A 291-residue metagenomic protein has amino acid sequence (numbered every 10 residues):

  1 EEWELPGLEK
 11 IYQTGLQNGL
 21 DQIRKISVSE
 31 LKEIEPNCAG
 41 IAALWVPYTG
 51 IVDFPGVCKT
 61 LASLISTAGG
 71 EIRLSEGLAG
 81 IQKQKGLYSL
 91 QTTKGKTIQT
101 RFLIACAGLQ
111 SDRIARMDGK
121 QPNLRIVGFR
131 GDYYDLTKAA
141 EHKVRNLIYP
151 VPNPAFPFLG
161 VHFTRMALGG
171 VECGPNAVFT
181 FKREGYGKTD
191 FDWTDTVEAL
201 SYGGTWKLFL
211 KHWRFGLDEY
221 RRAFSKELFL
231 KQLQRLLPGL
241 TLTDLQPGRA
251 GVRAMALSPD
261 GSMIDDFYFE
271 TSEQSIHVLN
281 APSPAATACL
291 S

Functional and structural regions predicted by a protein language model:
E1-E30, I34, G40, G160-V161 (+2 more regions): Dinucleotide-binding Rossmann-like beta1-alpha1 core, especially the glycine-rich loop that anchors the ADP
W3-P6, I34-I41, Q82-S89, I98 (+1 more regions): A short, glycine/Asx- and small/polar-enriched loop/turn that sits immediately N-terminal to a beta-strand
L8-I11, V28, C58, S111 (+1 more regions): A general structural signal for well-ordered alpha-helical segments in protein cores
Q22-K25, E30-A68, S89-Q91, W213-D218 (+1 more regions): Helix-loop-beta segment of a Rossmann-like dinucleotide-binding subdomain
R24-S27, I72-L74, A105, C173 (+1 more regions): General beta-strand structural signal in soluble alpha/beta enzymes
L44-F102, C106, Q110-R113, A288-S291: Helical element adjacent to the flavin cofactor pocket in flavoenzyme catalytic cores
I81-D192: Flavin-dependent oxidoreductases
T194, L200-S291: C-terminal catalytic lobe of FAD-dependent flavoproteins
